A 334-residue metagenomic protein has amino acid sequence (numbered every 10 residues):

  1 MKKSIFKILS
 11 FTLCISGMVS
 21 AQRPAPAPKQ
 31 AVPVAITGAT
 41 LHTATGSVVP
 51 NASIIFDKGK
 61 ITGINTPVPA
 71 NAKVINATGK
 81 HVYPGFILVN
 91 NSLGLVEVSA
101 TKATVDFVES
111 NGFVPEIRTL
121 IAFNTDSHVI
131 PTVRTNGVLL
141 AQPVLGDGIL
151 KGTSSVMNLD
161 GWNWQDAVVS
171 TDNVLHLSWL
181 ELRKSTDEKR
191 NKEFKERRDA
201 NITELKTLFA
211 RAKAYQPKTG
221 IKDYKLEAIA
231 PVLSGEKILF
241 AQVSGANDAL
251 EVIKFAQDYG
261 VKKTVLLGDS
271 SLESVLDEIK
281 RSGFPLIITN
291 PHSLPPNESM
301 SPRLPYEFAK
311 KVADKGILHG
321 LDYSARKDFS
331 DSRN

Functional and structural regions predicted by a protein language model:
M1-A27: Bacterial Sec-dependent N-terminal signal peptides
R23-A39: Short N-terminal segments immediately surrounding and downstream of signal-peptide cleavage
A27, L41, T45-Y83: Histidine-rich, glycine-flanked metal-binding segment
V32-I36, P69-L120, T135: Replace "His-x-His-based motif
G38, S99, T104-V108, E116 (+3 more regions): His/Asp/Glu-enriched, well-ordered alpha-helical/loop segment that forms or immediately abuts the divalent-metal
A39, I54, G59, G79 (+4 more regions): Divalent metal-coordination and catalytic microenvironments
V89, A141, L175, L239-A241 (+3 more regions): Hydrophobic faces of well-ordered beta-strands that scaffold small-molecule active sites in alpha/beta enzyme cores
R134-K263: Polyanionic/metal-chelating signatures
